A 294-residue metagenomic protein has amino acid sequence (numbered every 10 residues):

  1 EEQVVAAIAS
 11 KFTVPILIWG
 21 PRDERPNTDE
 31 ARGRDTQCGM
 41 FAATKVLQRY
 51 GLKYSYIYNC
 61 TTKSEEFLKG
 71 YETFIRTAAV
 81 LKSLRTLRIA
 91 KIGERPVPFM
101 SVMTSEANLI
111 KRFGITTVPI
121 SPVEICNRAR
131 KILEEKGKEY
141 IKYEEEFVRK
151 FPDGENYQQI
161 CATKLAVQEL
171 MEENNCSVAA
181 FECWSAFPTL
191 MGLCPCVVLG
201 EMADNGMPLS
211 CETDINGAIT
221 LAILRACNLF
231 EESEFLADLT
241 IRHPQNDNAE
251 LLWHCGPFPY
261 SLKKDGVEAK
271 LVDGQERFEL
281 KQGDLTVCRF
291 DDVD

Functional and structural regions predicted by a protein language model:
E1-T13: Beta-alpha junction/loop-to-helix N-cap segments that form part of ligand/metal-binding clefts
E2-Q3, R25-P26, S64-E65, P96-F99 (+3 more regions): Flexible loop/turn segments at secondary-structure boundaries
Q3-V4, A42, G70, A162-A166: Well-ordered alpha-helical segments embedded in enzymatic catalytic cores
V5, M40-L47, I219-L224: Buried hydrophobic packing segments
V5-A7, M103-T104, M191-L193: Short amphipathic alpha-helical segments
V14-P15, G20, T36, N108 (+4 more regions): Anaerobic metallocofactor- and corrinoid-dependent redox/one-carbon enzyme cores, especially those from methanogenesis
G20, E24-P152: Cap/lid and interdomain-hinge subdomains that line or gate substrate/regulatory clefts in soluble alpha/beta enzymes
K142-Q168: Active-site loops and adjacent core secondary-structure elements that bind or stabilize anionic groups
